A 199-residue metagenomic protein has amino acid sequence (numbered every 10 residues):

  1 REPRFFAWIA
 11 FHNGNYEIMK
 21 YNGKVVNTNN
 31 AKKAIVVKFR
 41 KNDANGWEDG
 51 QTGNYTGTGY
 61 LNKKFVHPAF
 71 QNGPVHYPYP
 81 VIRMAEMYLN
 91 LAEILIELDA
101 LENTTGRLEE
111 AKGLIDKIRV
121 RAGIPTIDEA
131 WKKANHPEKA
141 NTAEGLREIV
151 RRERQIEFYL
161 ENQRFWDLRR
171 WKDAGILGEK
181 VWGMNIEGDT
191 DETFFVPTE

Functional and structural regions predicted by a protein language model:
R1-E199: Acidic/polar-rich alpha-helix caps and helix-coil junctions
